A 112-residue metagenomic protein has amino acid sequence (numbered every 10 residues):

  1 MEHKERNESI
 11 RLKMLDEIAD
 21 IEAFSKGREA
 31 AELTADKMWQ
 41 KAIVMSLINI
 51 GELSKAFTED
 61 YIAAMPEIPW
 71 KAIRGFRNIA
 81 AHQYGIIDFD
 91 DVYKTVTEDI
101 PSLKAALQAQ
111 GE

Functional and structural regions predicted by a protein language model:
M1-E112: Solvent-exposed interaction patches of small proteins and small membrane subunits
